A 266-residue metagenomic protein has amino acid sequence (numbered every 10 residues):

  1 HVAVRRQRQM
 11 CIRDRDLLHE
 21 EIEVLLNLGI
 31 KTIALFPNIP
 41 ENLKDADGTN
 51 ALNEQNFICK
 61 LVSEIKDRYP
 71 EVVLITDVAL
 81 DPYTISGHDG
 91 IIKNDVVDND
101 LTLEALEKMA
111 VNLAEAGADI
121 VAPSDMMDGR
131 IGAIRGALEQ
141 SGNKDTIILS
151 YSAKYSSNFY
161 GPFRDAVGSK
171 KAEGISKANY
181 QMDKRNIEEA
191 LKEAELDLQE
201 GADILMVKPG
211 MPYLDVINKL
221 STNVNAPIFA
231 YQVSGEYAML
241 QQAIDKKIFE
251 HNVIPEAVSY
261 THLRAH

Functional and structural regions predicted by a protein language model:
H1-R8, I12, H262-A265: Single conserved hydrophobic/aromatic residue that forms the stacking wall/gate of nucleotide- or nucleobase-binding
R13-I75, A79-A226, M239, K246-R264: Alpha/beta enzyme core
F229-A230, G235-Q241: Nucleotide-binding motor/catalytic cores of P-loop/tubulin-like NTPases across gene-expression machines
